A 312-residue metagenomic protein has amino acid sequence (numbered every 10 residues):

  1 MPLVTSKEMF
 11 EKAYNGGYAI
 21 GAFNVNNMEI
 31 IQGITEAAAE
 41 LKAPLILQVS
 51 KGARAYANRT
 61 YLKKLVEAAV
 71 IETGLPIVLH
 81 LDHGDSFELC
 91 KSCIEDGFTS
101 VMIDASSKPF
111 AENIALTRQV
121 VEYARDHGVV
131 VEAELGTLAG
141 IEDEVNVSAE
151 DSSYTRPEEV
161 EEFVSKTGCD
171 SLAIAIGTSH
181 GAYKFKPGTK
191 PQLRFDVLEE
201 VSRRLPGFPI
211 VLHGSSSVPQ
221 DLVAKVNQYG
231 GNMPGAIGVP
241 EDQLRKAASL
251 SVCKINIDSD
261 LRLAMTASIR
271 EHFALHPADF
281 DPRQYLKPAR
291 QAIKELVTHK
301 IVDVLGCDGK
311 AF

Functional and structural regions predicted by a protein language model:
M1-L3, F312: Basic/polar N-terminal segments that are highly enriched at the extreme N-terminus, encompassing both cleavable
V4-K12, N27-A53, R59-P76, G84-P209 (+7 more regions): Alpha/beta enzyme core
T5-G21, D279-F280: Generic N-terminal amphipathic, Lys/Arg-enriched alpha-helix
L212-V218: Long, repeat-rich segments with strong aromatic
Q228-G231, V239-F312: C-terminal alpha-helical cap/extension of soluble enzyme domains
